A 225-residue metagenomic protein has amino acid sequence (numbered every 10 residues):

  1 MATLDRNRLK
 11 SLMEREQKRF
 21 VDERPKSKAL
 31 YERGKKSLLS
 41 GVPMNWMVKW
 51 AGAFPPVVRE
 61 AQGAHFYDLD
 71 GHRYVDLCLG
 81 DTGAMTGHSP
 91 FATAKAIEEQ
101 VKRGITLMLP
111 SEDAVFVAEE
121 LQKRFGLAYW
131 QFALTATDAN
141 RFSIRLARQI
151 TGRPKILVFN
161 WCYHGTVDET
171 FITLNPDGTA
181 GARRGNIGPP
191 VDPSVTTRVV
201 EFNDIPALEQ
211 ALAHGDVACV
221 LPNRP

Functional and structural regions predicted by a protein language model:
M1-S11: Short, compositionally biased low-complexity segments
A2, R73-R153: Glycine-rich loop-to-alpha-helix module at the N-terminal edge of alpha/beta enzyme cores
T3, R24-K28, E32, E60 (+7 more regions): Electropositive phosphate-/nucleotide-binding environments in soluble metabolic enzymes
L9-E60: Active-site-adjacent loop/helix segments that line or gate small-molecule/cofactor pockets in enzymes
P25-G34, H65-H72, Q122-K123: Short, hydrophobic/aliphatic alpha-helical segments
P55-L77: Active-site and channel-lining beta-strand-loop segments that bind or position nucleotide-derived/phosphorylated
F116-C219: PLP-dependent aspartate aminotransferase-fold enzymes
P222-P225: Conserved PLP phosphate-binding loop immediately N-terminal to the Schiff-base lysine helix in PLP-dependent enzymes
